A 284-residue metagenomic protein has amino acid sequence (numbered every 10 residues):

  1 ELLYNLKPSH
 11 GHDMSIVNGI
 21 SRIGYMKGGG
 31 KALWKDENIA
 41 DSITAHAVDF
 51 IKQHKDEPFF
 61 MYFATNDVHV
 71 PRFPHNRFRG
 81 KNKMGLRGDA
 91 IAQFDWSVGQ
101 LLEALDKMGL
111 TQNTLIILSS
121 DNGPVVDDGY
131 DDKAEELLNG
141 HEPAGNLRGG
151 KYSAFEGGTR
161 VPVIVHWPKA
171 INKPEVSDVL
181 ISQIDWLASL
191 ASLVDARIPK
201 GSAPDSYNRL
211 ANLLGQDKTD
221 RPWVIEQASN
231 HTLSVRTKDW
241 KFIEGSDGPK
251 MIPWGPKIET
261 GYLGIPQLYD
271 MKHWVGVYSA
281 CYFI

Functional and structural regions predicted by a protein language model:
E1-P58, T65-P74, L263-P266: Formylglycine-dependent
R22-A32, N76-K81, H166-I171, K272-Y278: Short glycine/proline-rich turn/loop motifs
G29-D41, G80-Q93: The substrate-binding groove and active-site-proximal loops of carbohydrate-active enzymes, especially glycoside
A45-D89, V125-D127, D131-A134, V277: Active-site His/acidic residue clusters
H54-M61, L110-I116, R160-V161, K218-P222 (+1 more regions): Loop/turn elements at helix/coil->beta-strand transitions in domains of secreted/extracellular proteins
F63-V68, F73-N76, S119-N122, T159 (+4 more regions): Active-site-proximal beta-strand/loop segments in catalytic clefts of secreted hydrolases
Q93-D131: Metal-dependent active-site segment of extracytoplasmic phospho-/sulfohydrolases and closely related
P124-E156, A170-E175, V179-K272: C-terminal cap/loop subdomain of S1 sulfatases and analogous C-terminal strand-loop tails that border
